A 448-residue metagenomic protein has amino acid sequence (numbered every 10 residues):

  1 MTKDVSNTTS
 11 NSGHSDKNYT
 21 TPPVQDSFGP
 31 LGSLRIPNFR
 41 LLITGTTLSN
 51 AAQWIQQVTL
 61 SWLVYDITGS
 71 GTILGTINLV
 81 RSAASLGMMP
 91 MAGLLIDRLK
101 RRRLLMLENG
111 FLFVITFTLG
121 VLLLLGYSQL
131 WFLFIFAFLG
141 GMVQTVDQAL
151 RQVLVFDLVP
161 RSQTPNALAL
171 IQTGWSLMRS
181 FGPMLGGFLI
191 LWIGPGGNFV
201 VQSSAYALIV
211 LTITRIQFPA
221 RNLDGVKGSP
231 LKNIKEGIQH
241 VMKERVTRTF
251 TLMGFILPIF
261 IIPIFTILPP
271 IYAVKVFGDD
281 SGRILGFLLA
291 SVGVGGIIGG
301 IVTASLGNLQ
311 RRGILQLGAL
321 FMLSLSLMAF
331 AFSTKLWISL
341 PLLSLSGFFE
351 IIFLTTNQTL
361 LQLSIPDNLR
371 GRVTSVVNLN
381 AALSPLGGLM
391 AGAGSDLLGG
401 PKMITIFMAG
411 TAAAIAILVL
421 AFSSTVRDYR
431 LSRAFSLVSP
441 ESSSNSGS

Functional and structural regions predicted by a protein language model:
D4-V5, I77, G87-M91, R98 (+8 more regions): C-terminal transmembrane bundle of multi-pass solute transporters/carriers
D16-F39, P219-L252, L437-S448: Juxtamembrane intracellular "pre-TM" segments in multi-pass secondary transporters
V24-A84, Q239-A290: Helix-loop boundary and gating motifs at the non-cytosolic
L34-R35, A52, T68-G69, I96 (+5 more regions): Short helix-loop-helix connector
T46, N50, A137-G141, G254 (+3 more regions): Helical-face signature of the major facilitator-like transporter fold
S49-N50, R81, I171-W175, V292 (+1 more regions): Structural signature of transmembrane alpha-helices in multi-pass secondary transporters
Q53, L139-R151, S346-N357: Core transmembrane helices of Major Facilitator Superfamily
L130-G141, Q163-N222, R283, A290-V294 (+3 more regions): Hydrophobic alpha-helical transmembrane segments
